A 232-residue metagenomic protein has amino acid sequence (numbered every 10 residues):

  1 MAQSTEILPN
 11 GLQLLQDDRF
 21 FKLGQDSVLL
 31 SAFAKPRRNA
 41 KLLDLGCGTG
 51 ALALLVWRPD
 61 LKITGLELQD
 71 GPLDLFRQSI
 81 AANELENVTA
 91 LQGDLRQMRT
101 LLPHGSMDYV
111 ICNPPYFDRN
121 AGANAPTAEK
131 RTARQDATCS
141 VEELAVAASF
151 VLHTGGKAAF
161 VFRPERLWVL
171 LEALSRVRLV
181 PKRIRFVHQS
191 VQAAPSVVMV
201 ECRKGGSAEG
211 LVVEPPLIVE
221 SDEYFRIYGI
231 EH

Functional and structural regions predicted by a protein language model:
M1-P36: Class I SAM-dependent transferase core
L15, T89-L91, K182-R185: General small-molecule cofactor/ligand-binding pocket signal
R19, T138-P195: Conserved Class I SAM-dependent methyltransferase catalytic core
F21-L23, G46-T49, Q192-A193: Short glycine/threonine-rich catalytic loop with a Thr-x-Gly-x-Asp
A32-A123, V146: Conserved SAM/SAH cofactor-binding pocket of Class I
P114-E143: Mobile active-site "lid"/loop adjacent to the S-adenosyl-L-methionine
Q192-H232: SAM/dcSAM-binding transferase cores
